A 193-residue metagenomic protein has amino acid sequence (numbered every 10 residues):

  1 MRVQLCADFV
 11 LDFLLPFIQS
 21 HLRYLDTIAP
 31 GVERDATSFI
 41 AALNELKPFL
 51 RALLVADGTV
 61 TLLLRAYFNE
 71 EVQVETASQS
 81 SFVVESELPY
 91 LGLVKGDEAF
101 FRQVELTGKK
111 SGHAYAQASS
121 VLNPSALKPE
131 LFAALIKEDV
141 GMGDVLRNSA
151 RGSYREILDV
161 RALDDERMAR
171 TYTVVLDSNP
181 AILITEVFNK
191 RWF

Functional and structural regions predicted by a protein language model:
V3-F101, E105-L163, M168, V175-F193: N-terminal domain-onset segments
